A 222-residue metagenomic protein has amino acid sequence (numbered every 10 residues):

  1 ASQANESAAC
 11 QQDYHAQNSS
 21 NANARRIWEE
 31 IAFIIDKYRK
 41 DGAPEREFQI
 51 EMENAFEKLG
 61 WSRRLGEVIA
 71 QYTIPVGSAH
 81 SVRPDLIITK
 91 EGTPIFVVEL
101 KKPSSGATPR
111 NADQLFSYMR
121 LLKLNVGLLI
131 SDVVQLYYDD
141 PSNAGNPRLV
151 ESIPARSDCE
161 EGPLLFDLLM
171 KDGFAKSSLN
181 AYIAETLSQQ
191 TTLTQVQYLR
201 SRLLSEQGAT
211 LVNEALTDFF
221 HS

Functional and structural regions predicted by a protein language model:
A1-N5: Long, low-complexity intrinsically disordered regions
E6-V126, Y137-S222: A short, conserved, highly charged catalytic patch centered on acidic carboxylates
